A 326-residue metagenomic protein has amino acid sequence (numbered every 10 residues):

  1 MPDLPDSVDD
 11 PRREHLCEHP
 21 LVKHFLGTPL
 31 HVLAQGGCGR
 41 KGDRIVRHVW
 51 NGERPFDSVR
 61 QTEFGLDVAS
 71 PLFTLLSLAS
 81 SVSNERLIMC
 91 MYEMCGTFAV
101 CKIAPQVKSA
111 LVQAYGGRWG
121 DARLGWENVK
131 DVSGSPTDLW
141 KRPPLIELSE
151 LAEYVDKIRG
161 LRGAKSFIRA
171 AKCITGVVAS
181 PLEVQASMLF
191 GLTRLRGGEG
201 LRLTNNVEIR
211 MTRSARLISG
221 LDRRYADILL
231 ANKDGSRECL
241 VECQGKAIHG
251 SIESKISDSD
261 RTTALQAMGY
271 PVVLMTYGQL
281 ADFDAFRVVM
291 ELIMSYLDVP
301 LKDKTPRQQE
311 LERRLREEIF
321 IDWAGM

Functional and structural regions predicted by a protein language model:
M1-R162, L301-T305, R314-M326: Short gly/ser-rich loop at a beta-strand->alpha-helix junction or flexible surface loop bordering the NTP-binding
W119, R123-L124, D131-M326: Surface segments flanking catalytic/ligand-binding clefts of nucleic-acid enzymes
